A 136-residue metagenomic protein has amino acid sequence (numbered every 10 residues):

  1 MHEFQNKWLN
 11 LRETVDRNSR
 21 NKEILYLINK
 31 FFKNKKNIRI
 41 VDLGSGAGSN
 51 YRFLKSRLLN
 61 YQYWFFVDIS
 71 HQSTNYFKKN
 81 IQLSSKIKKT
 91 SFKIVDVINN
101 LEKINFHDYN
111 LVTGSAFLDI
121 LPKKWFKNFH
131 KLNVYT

Functional and structural regions predicted by a protein language model:
M1-F32: Class I SAM-dependent methyltransferase Rossmann-like catalytic core, especially the SAM/SAH-binding loop
L25, N29, R52-K55, H130 (+1 more regions): A structural alpha-helix within SAM-dependent methyltransferase catalytic domains
F32-R39: Short helix-loop-beta connector
V41, G48-N100: Class I SAM-dependent methyltransferase SAM/SAH-binding core
N100-H107: Short amphipathic alpha-helix with an adjacent loop that forms part of the alpha/beta core around
T113: A conserved beta-strand element that flanks and buttresses the S-adenosyl-L-methionine
A116-F117: Short catalytic micro-motifs in class I SAM-dependent methyltransferases
I120-N133: A short, conserved alpha-helix within the catalytic core of class I
